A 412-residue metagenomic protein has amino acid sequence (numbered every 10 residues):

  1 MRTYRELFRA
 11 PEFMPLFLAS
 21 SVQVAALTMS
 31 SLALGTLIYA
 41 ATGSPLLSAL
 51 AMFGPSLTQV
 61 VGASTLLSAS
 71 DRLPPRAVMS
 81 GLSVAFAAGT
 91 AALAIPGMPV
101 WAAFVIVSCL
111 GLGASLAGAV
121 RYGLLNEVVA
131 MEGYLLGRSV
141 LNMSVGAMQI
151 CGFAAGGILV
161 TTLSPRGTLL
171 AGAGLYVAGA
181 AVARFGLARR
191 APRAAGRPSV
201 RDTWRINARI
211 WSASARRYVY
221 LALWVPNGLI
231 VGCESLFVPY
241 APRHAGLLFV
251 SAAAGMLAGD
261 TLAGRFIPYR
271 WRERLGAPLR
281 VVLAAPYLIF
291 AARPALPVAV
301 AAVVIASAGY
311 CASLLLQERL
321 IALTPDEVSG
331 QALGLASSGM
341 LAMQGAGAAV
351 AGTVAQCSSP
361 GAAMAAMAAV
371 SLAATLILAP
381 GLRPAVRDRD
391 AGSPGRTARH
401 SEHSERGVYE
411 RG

Functional and structural regions predicted by a protein language model:
M1-F13, A188-L221, R396-H400, Y409: Juxtamembrane intracellular "pre-TM" segments in multi-pass secondary transporters
S21, A25, M29-A33, L163-L170 (+1 more regions): A single, central transmembrane helix in multi-pass transporters
S21, G89, V100-L116, P297-C311: Hydrophobic core of transmembrane alpha-helices in multi-pass small-molecule transporters, especially MFS/SLC-type
G35-A41, I95-P96, C151-A171, P239-H244 (+1 more regions): Transmembrane alpha-helix termini and helix-breaking/packing motifs in multi-pass membrane transporters
P45-L46, M131-L141, D326-A336: Loop-to-transmembrane helix entry/capping segments in MFS-fold secondary transporters and related SLC/MFSD carriers
P55-L66, S70-D71, R76-A85, A92 (+3 more regions): C-terminal transmembrane bundle of multi-pass solute transporters/carriers
V107-A147: Cytoplasmic helix-loop-helix junction between adjacent transmembrane helices in 12-TM secondary transporters
E127, L169, L175-R197, A379-D390: Helix-loop junctions on the cytosolic side of multi-pass membrane transporters, especially the intracellular loop
